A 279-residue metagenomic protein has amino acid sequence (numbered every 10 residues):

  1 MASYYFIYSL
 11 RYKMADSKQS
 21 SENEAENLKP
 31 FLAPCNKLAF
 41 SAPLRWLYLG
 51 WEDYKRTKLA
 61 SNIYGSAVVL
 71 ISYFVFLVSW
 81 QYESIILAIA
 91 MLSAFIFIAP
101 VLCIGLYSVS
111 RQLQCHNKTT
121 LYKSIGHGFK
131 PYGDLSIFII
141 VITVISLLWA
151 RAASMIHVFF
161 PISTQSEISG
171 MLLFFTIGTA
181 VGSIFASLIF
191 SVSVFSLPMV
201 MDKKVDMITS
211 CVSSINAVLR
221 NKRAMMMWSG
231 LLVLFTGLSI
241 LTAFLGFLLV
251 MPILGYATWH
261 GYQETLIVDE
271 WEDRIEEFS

Functional and structural regions predicted by a protein language model:
M1-S279: Hydrophobic alpha-helical membrane segments
